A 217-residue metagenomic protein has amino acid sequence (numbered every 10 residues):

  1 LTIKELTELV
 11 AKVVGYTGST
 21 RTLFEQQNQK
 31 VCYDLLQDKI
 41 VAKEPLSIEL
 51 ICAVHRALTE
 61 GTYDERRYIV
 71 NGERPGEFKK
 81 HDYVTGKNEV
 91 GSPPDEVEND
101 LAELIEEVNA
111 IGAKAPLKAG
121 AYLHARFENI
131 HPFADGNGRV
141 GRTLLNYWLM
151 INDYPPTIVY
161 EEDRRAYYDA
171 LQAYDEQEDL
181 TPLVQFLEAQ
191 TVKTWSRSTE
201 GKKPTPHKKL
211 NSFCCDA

Functional and structural regions predicted by a protein language model:
L1-D135, R139-A217: FIC/Doc superfamily catalytic core
